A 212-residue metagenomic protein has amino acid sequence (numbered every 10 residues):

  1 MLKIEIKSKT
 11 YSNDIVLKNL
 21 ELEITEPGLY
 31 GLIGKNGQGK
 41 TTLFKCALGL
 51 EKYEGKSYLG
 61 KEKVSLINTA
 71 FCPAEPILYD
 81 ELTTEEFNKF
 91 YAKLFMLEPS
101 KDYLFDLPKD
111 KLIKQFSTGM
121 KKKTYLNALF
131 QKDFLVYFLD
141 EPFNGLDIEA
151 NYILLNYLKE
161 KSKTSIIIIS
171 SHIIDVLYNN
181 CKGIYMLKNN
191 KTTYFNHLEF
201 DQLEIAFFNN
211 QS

Functional and structural regions predicted by a protein language model:
L2, L17-N19: Conserved structural motif at the start of ABC-family nucleotide-binding domains
I33-K35: The feature captures the beta-strand-to-loop junction immediately N-terminal to the Walker
L48: Helix-to-loop junction immediately C-terminal to a conserved catalytic motif
E75-Y125, K132: ABC-family P-loop ATPase nucleotide-binding domains
Y137-E141: Catalytic Walker B motif of ABC-type/P-loop ATPase nucleotide-binding domains
I148-E149: Helix N-cap at the start of a conserved alpha-helix in ABC-type nucleotide-binding domains
I173-N179: Conserved H-loop
K191-Q211: Conserved beta-strand-loop-alpha-helix hinge in the C-terminal portion of ABC ATPase nucleotide-binding domains
